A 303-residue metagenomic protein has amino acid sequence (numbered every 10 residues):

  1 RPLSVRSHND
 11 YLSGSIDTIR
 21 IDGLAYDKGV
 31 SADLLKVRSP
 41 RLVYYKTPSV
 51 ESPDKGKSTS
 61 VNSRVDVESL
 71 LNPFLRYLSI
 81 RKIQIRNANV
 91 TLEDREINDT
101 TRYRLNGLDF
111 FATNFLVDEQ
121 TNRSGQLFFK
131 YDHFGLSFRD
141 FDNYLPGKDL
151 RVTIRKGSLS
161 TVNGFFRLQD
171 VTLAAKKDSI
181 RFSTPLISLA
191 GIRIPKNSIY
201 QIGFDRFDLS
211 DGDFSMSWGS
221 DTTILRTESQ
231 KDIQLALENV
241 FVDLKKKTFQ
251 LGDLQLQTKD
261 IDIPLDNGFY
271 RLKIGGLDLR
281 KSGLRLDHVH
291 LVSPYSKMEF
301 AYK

Functional and structural regions predicted by a protein language model:
R1-Y131, D142-G164, L168-S282, V289-K303: Secondary-structure transition motifs
